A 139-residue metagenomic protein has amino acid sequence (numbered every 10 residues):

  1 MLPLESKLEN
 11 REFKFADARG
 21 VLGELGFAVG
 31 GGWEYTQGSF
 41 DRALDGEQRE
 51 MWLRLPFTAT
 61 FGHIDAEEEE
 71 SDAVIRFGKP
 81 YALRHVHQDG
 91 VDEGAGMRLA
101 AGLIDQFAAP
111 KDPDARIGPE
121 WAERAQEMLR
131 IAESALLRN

Functional and structural regions predicted by a protein language model:
M1-L25: Terminal, regulation- and interaction-focused segments at domain boundaries
P3-N10, A28, R116-R124: Conserved aromatic-histidine-acidic binding/catalytic patches
G26-T36: Short, well-structured beta-strand/strand-turn elements
Y35-V86: Long, continuous compositionally biased terminal/linker segments
D65-N139: Intrinsically disordered, low-complexity regulatory regions enriched in serine/threonine/proline and acidic residues
